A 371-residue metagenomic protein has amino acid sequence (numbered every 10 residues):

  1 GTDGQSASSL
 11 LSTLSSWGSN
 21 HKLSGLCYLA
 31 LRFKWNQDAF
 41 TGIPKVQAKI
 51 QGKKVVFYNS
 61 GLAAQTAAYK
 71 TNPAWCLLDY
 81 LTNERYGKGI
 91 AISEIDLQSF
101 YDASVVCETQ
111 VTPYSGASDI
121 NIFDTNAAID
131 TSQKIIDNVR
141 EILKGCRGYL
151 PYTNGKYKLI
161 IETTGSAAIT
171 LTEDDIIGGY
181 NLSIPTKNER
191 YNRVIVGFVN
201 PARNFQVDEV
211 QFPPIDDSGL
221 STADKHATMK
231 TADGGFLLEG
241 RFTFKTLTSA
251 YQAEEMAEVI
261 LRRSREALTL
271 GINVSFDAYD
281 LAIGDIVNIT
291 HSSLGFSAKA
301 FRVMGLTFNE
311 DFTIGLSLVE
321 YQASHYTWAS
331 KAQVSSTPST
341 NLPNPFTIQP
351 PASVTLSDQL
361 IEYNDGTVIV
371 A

Functional and structural regions predicted by a protein language model:
G1-G87: Long, low-complexity intrinsically disordered regions enriched in Ser/Thr/Asp/Glu with frequent Gly/Pro
V56-S60, T66-A371: C-terminal extracytoplasmic interaction modules
